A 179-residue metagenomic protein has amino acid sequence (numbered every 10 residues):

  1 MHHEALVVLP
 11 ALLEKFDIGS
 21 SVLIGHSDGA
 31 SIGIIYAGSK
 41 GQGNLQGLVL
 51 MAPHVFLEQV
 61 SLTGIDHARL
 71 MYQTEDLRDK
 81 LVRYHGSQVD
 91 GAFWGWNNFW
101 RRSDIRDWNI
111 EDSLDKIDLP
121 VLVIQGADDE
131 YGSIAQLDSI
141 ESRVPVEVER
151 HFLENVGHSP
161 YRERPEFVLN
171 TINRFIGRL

Functional and structural regions predicted by a protein language model:
M1-S21, N170: Active-site loop/oxyanion-hole signature of alpha/beta-hydrolase fold enzymes
L13-G19, I117, F175, L179: Glycine-rich phosphate-binding loop signature in dinucleotide/nucleotide-binding domains
S21, G25-S27: Conserved alpha/beta-hydrolase "nucleophile elbow" surrounding the catalytic nucleophile
S31-D76: Flexible "cap/lid" loop of the alpha/beta hydrolase fold
W96-S113: Active-site nucleophile elbow and catalytic-triad environment of alpha/beta-hydrolase enzymes
I117, V123-Q125, D129: Short beta-strand/loop motif that positions the catalytic acidic residue of the alpha/beta-hydrolase fold
E130-Q136: Conserved alpha/beta-hydrolase "acid-adjacent" motif
V148, E154-L179: Catalytic active-site module of serine/aspartate enzymes centered on a nucleophile-bearing elbow/loop
